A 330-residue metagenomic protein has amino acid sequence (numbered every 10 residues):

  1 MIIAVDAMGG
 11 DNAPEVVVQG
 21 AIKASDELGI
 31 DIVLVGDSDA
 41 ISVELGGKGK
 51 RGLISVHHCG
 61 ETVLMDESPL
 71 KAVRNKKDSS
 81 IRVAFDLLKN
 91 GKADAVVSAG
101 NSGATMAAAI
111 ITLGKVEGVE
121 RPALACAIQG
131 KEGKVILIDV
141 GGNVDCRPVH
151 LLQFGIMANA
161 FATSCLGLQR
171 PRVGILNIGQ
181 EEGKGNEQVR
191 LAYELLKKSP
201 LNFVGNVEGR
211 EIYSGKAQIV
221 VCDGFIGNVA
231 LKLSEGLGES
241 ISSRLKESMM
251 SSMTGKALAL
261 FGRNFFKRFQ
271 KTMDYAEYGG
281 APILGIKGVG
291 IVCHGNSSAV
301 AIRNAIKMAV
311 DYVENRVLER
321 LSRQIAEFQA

Functional and structural regions predicted by a protein language model:
M1-V5, D11-E15, D31, S42-E44 (+3 more regions): N-terminal charge/polar-biased segments
V5-E15, G142-L152, V292-S298: Short, glycine-rich nucleotide/cofactor-binding loops
A13-V17, D78-G91, A95-A109, V116 (+7 more regions): Short glycine/serine/threonine-rich phosphate/pyrophosphate-binding segments that cradle anionic phosphate groups
E15-E67: N-terminal glycine-rich anion-binding loop in soluble enzyme alpha/beta folds
E15-V16, L28-V33, S38-S42, V144-G209 (+3 more regions): Glycine-rich phosphate/diphosphate-binding loop of Rossmann-like nucleotide-binding domains
G49-A93: Phosphate/nucleotide-donor binding subsite
L87-M106, K184, V189-L195, S199-Q270: Glycine-rich phosphate-binding loop
I110-A123, A127-L137, I219-V220, G224-A330: Glycine-rich phosphate/nucleotide-binding loop
